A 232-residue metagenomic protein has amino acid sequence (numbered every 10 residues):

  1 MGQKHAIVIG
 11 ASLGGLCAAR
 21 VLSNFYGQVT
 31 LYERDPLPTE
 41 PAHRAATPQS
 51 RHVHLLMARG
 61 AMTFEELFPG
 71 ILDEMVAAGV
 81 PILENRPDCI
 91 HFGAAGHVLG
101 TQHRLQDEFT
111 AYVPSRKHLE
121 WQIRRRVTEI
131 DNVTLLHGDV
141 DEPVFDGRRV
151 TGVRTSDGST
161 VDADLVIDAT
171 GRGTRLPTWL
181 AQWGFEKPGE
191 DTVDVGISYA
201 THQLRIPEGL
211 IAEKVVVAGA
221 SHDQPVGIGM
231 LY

Functional and structural regions predicted by a protein language model:
G2-P36: N-terminal Rossmann-like FAD-binding beta1-loop-alpha1 element of flavoenzymes
V21, F25, P41-G93: N-terminal FAD cofactor-binding segment of flavoenzymes
V21, R126, W179: Rossmann-fold NAD(P)-dependent oxidoreductase module
V53, T63-F64, L119-N132: N-terminal Rossmann-like dinucleotide/flavin-binding domain of flavoprotein oxidoreductases that bind FAD/FMN
L55-L56, L105-R125, A169, R175: Short beta-strand to alpha-helix junction loop
E84-H118, L136-D139: Conserved redox-cofactor binding core of oxidoreductases
E129-Y232: Predominantly flavin-linked oxidoreductase catalytic cores and closely associated redox partners
